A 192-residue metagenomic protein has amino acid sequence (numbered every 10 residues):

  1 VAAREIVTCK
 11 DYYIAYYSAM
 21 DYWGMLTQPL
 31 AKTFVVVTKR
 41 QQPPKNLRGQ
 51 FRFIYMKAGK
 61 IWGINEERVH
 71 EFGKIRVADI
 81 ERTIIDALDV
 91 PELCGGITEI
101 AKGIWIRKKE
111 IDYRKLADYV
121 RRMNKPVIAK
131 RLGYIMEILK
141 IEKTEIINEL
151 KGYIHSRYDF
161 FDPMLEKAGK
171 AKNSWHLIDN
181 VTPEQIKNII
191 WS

Functional and structural regions predicted by a protein language model:
V1-K60: Short gly/ser-rich loop at a beta-strand->alpha-helix junction or flexible surface loop bordering the NTP-binding
G49-V77: Glycine- and acidic-residue-rich phosphate-binding/metal-coordinating active-site segment common to enzymes that handle
E66-S192: Hydrophobic alpha-helical interaction segments
